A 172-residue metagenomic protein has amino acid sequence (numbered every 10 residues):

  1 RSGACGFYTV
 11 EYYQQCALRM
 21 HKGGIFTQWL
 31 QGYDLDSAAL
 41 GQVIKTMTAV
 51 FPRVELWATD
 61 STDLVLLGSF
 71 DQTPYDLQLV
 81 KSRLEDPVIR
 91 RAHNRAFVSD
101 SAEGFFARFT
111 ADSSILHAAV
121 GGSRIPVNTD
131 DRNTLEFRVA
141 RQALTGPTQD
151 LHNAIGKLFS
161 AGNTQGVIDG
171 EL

Functional and structural regions predicted by a protein language model:
R1-Y8: Glycine/threonine-rich flexible loop motifs
Y8-K22: A short glycine-rich, Lys/Arg-flanked "PGG" loop and its adjoining helix->strand segment in the class I
Y13-Q14, D36-A58: Conserved Class I S-adenosyl-L-methionine
R19-G23, A49-V54, Y75: Secondary-structure transition/capping motifs at alpha-helix termini and the adjoining loop/turn into the next element
G23-L30: Conserved beta-strand signature within the Rossmann-like core of class I S-adenosyl-L-methionine
D34, R53-L172: Soluble small-group transferase modules, centered on the S-adenosyl donor enzyme superfamily
